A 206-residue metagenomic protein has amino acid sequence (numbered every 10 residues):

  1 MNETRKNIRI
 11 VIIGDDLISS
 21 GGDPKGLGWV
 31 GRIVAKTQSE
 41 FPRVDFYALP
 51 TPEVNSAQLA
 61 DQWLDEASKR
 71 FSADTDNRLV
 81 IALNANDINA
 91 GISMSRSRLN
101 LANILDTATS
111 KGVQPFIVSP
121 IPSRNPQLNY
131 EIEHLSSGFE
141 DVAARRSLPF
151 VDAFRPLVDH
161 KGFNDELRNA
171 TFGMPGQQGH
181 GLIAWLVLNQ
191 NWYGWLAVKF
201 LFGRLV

Functional and structural regions predicted by a protein language model:
N2-L99: Conserved SGNH/GDSL esterase-like catalytic core that processes O-acyl groups on lipids and polysaccharides
D15-D16, D87, D106, D152 (+1 more regions): Acidic side chains
R32-E40, E66, N103, T107 (+4 more regions): Alpha-helical structural signal in soluble globular domains
Q38-F41, A73-R78, D106-S110, A143-S147 (+2 more regions): Short, surface-exposed, polar/charged, turn-prone segments marking secondary-structure boundaries
V44-F46, P115-F116, L148: Hydrophobic anchor at the start of a short beta-strand that flanks the dinucleotide cofactor-binding loop
T51, A85, P120, A153-R155: Active-site loop/turn elements of alpha/beta-hydrolase fold enzymes, especially the short glycine-/histidine-rich
A82-N86, I104-S137: Active-site segments of SGNH/GDSL-like serine hydrolases that catalyze O-acetyl group transfer/hydrolysis on lipids
P122-V206: Catalytic His-Asp segment of secreted/periplasmic serine-dependent ester chemistry enzymes
